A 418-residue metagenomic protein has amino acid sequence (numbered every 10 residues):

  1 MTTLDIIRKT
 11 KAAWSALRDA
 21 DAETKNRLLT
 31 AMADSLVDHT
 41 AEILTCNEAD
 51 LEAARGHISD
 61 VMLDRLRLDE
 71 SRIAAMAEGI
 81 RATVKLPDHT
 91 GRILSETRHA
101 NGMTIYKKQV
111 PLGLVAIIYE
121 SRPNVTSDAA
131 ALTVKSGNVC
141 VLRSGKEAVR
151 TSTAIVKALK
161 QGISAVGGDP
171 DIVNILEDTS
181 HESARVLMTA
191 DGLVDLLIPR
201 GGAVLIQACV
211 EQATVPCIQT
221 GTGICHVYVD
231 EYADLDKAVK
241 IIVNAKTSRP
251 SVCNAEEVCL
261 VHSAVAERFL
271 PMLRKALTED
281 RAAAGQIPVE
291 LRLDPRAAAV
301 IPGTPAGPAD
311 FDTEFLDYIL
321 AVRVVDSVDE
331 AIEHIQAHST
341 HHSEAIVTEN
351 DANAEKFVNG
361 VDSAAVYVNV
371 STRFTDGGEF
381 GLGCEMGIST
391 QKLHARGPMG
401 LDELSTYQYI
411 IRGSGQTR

Functional and structural regions predicted by a protein language model:
M1-I105: N-terminal Rossmann-like NAD(P)+-binding subdomain of aldehyde/semialdehyde dehydrogenases
A13-A20, S35-H39, D50, A54 (+14 more regions): Change "in soluble alpha/beta enzymes" to "in soluble alpha/beta proteins
R18-D19, E231, V324, V347: A structural signal for short, well-ordered beta-strand elements
A22-R27, V166-V173, R249-A255, A283-R296 (+3 more regions): Flexible, glycine/charged-enriched surface loops at secondary-structure junctions
K85, L94-D236: Rossmann-like NAD(P) dinucleotide-binding subdomain of oxidoreductase/dehydrogenase enzymes
S121-C140, A158, A165, L205-D317 (+1 more regions): ALDH superfamily catalytic-core signature
G307-R418: Conserved C-terminal structural/oligomerization subdomain of aldehyde/semialdehyde dehydrogenase
